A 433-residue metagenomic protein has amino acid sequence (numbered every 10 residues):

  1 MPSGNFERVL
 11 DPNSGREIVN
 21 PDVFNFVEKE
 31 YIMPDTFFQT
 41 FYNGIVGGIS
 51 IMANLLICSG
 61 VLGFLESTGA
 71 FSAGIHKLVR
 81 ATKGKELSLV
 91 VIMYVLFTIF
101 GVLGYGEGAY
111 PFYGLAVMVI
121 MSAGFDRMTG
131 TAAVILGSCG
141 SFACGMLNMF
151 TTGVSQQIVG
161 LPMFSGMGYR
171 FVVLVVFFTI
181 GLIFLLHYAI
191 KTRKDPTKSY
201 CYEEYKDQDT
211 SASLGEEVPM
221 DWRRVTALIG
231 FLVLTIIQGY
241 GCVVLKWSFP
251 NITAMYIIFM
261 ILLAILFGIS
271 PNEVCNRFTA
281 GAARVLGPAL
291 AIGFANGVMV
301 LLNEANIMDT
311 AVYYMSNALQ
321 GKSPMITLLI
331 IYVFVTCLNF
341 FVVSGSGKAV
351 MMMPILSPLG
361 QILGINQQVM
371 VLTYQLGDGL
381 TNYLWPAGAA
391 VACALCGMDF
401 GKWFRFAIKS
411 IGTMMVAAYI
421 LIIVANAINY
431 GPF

Functional and structural regions predicted by a protein language model:
M1, F6-N13, M167-R277, D399 (+1 more regions): Long, contiguous bundles of hydrophobic transmembrane helices that form the permeation core of multi-pass
M1-P2, L55-G63, L96-F100, S141 (+6 more regions): Hydrophobic core segments of alpha-helical transmembrane domains in multi-pass membrane transport and ion-translocation
E17-S72, W247-T310: Core transmembrane alpha-helical segments of multi-pass membrane transporters/permeases
G47-I51, L62-A73, F100-P111, F142-L147 (+5 more regions): Short helix-coil transition sites and intra-membrane helix breaks within transmembrane domains of multi-pass
L55, E86-G101, F125-A143, G166 (+3 more regions): Alpha-helical transmembrane segments of multi-pass membrane proteins
L56, G84-L115, I292-V298, L302 (+2 more regions): Hydrophobic alpha-helical transmembrane segments of multi-pass integral membrane proteins, predominantly secondary
M118-E203, E217-V225, N366, G388-L421 (+1 more regions): Membrane-core helix-loop-helix motifs of multi-pass transport proteins
L319-F433: C-terminal transmembrane helix pair
